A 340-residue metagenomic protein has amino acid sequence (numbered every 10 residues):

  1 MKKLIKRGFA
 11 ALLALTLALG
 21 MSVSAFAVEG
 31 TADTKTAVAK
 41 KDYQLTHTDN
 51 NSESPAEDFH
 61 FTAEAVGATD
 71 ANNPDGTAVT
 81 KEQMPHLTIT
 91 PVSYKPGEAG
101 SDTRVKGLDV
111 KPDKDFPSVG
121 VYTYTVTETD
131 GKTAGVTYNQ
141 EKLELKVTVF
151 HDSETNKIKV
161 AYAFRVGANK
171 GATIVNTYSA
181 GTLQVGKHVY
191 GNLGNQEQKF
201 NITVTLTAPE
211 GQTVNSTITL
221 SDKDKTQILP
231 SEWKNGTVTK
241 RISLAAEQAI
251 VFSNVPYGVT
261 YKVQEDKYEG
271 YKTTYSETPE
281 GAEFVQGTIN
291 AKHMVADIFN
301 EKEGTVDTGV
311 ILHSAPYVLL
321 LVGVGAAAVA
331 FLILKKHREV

Functional and structural regions predicted by a protein language model:
K2-V340: Solvent-exposed loop/turn and edge beta-strand elements of beta-rich ligand-binding domains
